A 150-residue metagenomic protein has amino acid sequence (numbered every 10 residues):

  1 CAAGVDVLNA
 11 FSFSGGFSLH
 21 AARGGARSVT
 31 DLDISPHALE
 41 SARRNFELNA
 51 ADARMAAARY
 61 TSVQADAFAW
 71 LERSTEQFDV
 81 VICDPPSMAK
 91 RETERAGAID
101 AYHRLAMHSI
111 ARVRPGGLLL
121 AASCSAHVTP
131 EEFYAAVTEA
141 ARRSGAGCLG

Functional and structural regions predicted by a protein language model:
G4, A26, G116: Phosphate-coordination loops involved in phosphoryl transfer and adenosine-cofactor binding
G4-F13: Conserved class I S-adenosyl-L-methionine
S14-G15, A38, A126: Conserved SAM/SAH-binding loop
S14-R27: Conserved SAM-binding loop of SAM-dependent methyltransferases across substrates and taxa, primarily the Class I
S28-D33: Conserved SAM-binding motif I beta-strand of class I
S35-I82: S-adenosyl-L-methionine
A38, Q64, F78-H108: Mobile active-site "lid"/loop adjacent to the S-adenosyl-L-methionine
R104-G150: C-terminal substrate-binding/active-site "lid" region of AdoMet-derived donor-dependent transferases
